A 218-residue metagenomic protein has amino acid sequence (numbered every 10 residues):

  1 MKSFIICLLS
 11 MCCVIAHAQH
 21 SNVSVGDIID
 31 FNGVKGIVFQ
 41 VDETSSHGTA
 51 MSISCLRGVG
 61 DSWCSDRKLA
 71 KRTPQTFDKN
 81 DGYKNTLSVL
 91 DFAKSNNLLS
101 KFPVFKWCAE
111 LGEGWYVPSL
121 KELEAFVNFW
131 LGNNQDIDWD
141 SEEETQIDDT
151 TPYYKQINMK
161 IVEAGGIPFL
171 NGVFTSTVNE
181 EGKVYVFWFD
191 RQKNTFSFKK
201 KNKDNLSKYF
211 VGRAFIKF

Functional and structural regions predicted by a protein language model:
S3-V14: Sec-dependent N-terminal signal peptides
S10-C12, E43, G166, L206: A generic structural signal for short, solvent-exposed coil/turn residues that cap or connect secondary-structure
M11, K71, T86, I147-D148 (+1 more regions): Generic detection of intrinsically disordered/low-complexity segments and helix-coil linkers/edges
C13, V41-D42, T177-N179: Short beta-strand micro-motifs enriched in acidic
V14-A16, S119: Alpha-helix N-cap recognition
H17-E113, D204-F218: Short, compositionally biased
N97, K101-G114, L120-S197, K217: An exposed tryptophan-centered "aromatic clamp" motif
T195-N205: Short proline/glycine-enriched turn/loop segments at secondary-structure junctions
